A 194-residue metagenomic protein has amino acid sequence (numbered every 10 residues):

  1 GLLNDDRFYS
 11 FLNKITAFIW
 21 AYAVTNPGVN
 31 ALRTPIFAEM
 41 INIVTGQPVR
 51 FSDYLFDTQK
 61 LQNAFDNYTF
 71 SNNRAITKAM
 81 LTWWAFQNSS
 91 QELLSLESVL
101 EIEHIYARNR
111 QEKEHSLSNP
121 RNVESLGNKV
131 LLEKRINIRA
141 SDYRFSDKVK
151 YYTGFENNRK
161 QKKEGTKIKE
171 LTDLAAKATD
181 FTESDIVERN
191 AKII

Functional and structural regions predicted by a protein language model:
G1-K78, D173: A cross-family structural signal marking well-folded subdomains
D5-F8, V24, G28, E92-S95 (+2 more regions): Extended hydrophobic-aromatic, low-complexity segments
D5-N13, R74-A75, L96-V99, P120-G127 (+2 more regions): Conserved structured core elements
I19, Y106-R110, V130-N137: Short, flexible loop/turn elements at secondary-structure junctions
W20-P27, P48, N73, S89-L93 (+3 more regions): Residue-level signal for secondary-structure boundary elements
A75-E101: Short cysteine-rich loop/turn motifs with clustered Cys
L93-S125: Histidine-centered nuclease catalytic patch
V123-S125, K129-I194: Long, cytosolic, alpha-helical-rich C-terminal regions that act as interaction/scaffolding modules
